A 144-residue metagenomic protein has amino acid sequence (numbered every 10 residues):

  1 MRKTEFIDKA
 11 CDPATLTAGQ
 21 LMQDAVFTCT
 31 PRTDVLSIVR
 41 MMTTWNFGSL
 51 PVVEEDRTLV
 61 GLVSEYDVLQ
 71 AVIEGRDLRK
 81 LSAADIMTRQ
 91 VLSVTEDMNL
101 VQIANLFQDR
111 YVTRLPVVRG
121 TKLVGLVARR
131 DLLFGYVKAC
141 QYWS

Functional and structural regions predicted by a protein language model:
M1-S144: Tandem CBS (Cystathionine beta-synthase) repeat/Bateman regulatory domains
